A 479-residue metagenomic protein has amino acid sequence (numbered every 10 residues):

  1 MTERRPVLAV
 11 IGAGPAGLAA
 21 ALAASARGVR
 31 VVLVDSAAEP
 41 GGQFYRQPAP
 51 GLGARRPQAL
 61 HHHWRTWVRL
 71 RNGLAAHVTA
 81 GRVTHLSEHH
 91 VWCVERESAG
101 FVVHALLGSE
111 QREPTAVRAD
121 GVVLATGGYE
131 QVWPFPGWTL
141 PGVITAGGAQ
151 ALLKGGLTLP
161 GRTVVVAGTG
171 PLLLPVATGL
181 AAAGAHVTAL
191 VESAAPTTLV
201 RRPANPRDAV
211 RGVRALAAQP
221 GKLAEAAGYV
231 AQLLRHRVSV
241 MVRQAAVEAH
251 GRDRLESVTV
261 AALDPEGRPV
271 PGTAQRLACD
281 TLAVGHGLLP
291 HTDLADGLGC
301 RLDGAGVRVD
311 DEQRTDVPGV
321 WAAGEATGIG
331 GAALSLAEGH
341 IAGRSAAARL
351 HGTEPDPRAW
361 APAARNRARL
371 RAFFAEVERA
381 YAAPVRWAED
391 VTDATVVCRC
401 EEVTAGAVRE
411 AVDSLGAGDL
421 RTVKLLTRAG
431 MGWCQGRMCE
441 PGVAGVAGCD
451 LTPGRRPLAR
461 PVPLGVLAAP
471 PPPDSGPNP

Functional and structural regions predicted by a protein language model:
T2-A16, R162-G170: Beta1/beta-strand and adjacent pyrophosphate-binding region of the FAD-binding site in flavoprotein oxidoreductases
R4-P6, Q111-G121, V270-D280, D316: Core beta-strand elements of the Rossmann-like FAD/NAD(P) dinucleotide-binding domain in flavoenzyme oxidoreductases
P6-R69, A177-P220: Beta1-alpha1 glycine-rich phosphate/pyrophosphate-binding loop at the start of Rossmann-like nucleotide-binding domains
I11, V34, A116-G127, A278-H286: Short hydrophobic core segments
R69, L74-A105, A183-H286, P290-H291: A Rossmann-like FAD-binding core segment of flavoenzymes
G128-V165, G170-V176, G304-E312: Glycine-rich dinucleotide-binding loop and its adjacent helix/turn
T145-L153, P265, P269, T281-G330: FAD-site-proximal beta/loop scaffold in flavoenzymes
A323-E354, R358-P362: A conserved FAD-binding loop/helix module that cradles the flavin
